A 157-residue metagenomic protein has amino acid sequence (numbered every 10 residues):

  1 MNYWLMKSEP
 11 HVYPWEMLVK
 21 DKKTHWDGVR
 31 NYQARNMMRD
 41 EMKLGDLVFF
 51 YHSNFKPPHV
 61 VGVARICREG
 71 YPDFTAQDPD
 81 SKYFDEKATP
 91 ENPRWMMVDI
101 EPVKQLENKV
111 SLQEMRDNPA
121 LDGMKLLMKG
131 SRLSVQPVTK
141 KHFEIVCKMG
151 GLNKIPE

Functional and structural regions predicted by a protein language model:
M1-E9, R68-P72, L112-D117, L121-E157: Mixed-charge, low-complexity intrinsically disordered regions
M1-L44, H142-F143, L152-E157: Compositionally biased, charged N-terminal/linker segments
N2, K22, L44-D46, V60-G62 (+1 more regions): A generic structural signal for short beta-strands and their flanking turns/coil linkers
K7-S8, H52, P102-K104, P137: Pocket-edge structural micro-motifs
P14-E16, P57-V60, P72-T75: Short acidic/glycine-rich loop or secondary-structure boundary segments that cap or lie
F49-F50, R65: Hydrophobic beta-strand signal
Y51-P57: Short, charged beta-turn/beta-strand-edge "cap" motif at the junction between a beta-strand and an adjacent loop
G62-L133: Aromatic- and Lys/Arg-enriched surface recognition patch
